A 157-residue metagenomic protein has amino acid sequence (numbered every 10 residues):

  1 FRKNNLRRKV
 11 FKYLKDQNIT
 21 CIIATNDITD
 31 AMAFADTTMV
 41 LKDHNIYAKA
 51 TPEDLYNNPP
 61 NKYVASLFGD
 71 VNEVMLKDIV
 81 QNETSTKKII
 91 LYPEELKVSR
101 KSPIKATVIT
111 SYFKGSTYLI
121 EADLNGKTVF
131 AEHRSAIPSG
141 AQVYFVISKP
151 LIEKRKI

Functional and structural regions predicted by a protein language model:
F1-P60: ABC ATPase nucleotide-binding domains
R8, V74-D78, I104-I109: Small-residue-enriched segments and motifs
I22, E73-V74, I104, V129: Structural detector for hydrophobic anchor residues on beta-strands
K49, F68, K114: Short glycine-rich loop/turn motifs that provide flexible caps or phosphate-binding loops at active sites
N57-I79, K88-I90: C-terminal boundary and immediately downstream tail of ABC-type ATPase nucleotide-binding domains
N82-I157: Non-catalytic connector elements of ABC transporters
